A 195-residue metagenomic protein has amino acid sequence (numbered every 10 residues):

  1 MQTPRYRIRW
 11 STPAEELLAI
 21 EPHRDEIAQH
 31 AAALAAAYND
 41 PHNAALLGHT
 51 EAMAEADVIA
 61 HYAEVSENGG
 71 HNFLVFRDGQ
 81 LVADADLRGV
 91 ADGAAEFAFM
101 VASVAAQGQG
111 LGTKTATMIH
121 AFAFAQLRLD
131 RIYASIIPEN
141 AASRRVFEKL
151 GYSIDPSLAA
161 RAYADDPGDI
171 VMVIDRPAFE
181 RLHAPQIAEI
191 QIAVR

Functional and structural regions predicted by a protein language model:
M1-P41, N72-R195: Acyl-donor (CoA/ACP) binding surface of acyl/acetyltransferases
D40-N43, E67: Short helix-loop boundary/capping segments at the starts of domains
H42-H61: Conserved GNAT-fold acetyl-CoA-binding loop/helix
H61-Y62, V75: Generic hydrophobic alpha-helical segments
Y62-A63, R144: Short amphipathic alpha-helical segments and helix-helix/interface helices
A63-G69: Short loop/turn motifs at secondary-structure junctions and domain boundaries
